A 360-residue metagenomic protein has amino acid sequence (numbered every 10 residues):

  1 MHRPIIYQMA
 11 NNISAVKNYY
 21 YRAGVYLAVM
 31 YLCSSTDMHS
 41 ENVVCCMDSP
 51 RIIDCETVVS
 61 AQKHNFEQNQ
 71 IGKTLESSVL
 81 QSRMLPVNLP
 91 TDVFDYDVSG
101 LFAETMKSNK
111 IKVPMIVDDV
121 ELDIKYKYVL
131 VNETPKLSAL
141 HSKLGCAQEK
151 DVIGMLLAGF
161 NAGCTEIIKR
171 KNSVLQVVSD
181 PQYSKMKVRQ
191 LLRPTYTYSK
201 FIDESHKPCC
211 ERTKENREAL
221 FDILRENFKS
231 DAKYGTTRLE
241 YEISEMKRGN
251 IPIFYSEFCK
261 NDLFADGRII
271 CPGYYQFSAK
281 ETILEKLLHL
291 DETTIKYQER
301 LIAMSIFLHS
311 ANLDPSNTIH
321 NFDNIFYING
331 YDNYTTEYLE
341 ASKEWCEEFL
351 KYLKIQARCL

Functional and structural regions predicted by a protein language model:
M1-Y19: Conserved structural core of kinase catalytic domains
Q8-A10, S34, H39-P114, D118-D119: Catalytic activation segment of kinase domains across protein kinase-like and atypical kinase folds
M9-A15, E67, D291, A357-C359: Alpha-helix capping and helix-coil boundary motifs
V16-S35: A conserved donor-nucleotide-binding helix/loop in the catalytic core of Leloir-type glycosyltransferases
N18-R22, Q70, T74, D151 (+1 more regions): Generic recognition of stable, solvent-exposed alpha-helical segments in well-folded globular domains
A28-C33, Q81-M84, I302-H309: Short, hydrophobic/amphipathic alpha-helical patches that form generic packing surfaces within helical domains
V87, T91-L360: Regulatory N- and C-terminal appendages and interdomain linkers associated with kinase/kinase-like NTP transferase
